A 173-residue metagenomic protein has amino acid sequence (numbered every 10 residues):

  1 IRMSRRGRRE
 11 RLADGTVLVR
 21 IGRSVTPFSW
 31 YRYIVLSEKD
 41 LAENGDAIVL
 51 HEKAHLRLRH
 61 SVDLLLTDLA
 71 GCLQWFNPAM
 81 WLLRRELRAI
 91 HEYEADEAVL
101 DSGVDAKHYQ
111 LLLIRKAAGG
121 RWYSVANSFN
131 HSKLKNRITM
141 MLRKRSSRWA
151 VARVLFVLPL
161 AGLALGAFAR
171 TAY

Functional and structural regions predicted by a protein language model:
I1-A172: Membrane-embedded and juxtamembrane structural elements of multi-pass membrane proteins
